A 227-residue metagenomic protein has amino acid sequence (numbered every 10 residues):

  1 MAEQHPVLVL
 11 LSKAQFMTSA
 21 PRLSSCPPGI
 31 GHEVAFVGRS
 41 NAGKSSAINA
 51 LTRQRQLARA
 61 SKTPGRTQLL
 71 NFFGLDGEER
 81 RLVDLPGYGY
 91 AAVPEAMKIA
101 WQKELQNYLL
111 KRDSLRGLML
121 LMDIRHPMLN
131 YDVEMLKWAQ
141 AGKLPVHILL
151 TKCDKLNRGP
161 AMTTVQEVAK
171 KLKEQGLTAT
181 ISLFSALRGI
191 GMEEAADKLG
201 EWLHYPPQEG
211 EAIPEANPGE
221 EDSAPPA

Functional and structural regions predicted by a protein language model:
M1-A92, H204-Y205, E209, P214-A227: Conserved G1/Walker A P-loop phosphate-binding module
L11-L23, K155-I213: Canonical P-loop GTPase G-domain recognition
I30, Q56, L69, R81 (+8 more regions): Helical mechanochemical/support elements of P-loop NTPase systems and associated helical scaffolds
A47, L118-M119, A195: Hydrophobic packing within well-folded, soluble alpha/beta domains
G65, G89, P127, L156 (+1 more regions): Glycine-/small-residue-rich active-site loops that bind phosphorylated ligands and cofactors
Y88-K98, D154-N157: Flexible beta-alpha connector loops of hexameric P-loop NTPases
K103-A179: Conserved C-terminal guanine-recognition region of P-loop GTPase G domains, centered on the G4
